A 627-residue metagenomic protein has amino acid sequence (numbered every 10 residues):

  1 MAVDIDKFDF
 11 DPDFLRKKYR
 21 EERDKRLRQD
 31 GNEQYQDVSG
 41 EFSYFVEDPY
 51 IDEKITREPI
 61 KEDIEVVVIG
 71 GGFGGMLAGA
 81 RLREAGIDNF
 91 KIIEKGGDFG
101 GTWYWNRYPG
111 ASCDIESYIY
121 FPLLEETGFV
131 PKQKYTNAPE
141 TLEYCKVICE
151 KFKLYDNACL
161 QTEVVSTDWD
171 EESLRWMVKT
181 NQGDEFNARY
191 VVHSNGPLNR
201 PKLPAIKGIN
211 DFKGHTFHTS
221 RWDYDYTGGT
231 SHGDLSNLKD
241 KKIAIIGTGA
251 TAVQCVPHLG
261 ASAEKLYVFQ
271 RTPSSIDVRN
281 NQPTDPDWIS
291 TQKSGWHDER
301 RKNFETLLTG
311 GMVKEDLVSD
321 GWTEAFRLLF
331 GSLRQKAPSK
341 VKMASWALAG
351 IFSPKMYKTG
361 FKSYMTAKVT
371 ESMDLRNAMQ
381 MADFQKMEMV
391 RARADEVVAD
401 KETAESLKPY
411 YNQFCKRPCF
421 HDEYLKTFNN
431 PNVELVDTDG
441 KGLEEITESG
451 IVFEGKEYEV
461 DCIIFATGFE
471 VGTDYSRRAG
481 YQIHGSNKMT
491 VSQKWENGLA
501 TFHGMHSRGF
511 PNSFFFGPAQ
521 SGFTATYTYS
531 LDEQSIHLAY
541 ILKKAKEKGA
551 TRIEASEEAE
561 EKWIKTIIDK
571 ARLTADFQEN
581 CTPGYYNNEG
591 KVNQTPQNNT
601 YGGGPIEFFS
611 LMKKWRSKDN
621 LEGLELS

Functional and structural regions predicted by a protein language model:
A2-V66, R83-N210, D225, L235-D240 (+2 more regions): N-terminal FAD-binding dinucleotide-binding subdomain shared by FAD-dependent oxidases/monooxygenases
G70-G74, T248-G249: Glycine-rich Rossmann-fold phosphate-binding loop(s) that bind the pyrophosphate of adenine dinucleotide cofactors
M76, V253: Residues forming the Rossmann-fold NAD(P)(H) cofactor-binding site
L77-A78, E140: Low-complexity, intrinsically disordered short segments enriched for Gly/Pro and polybasic residues
G79, R83-E84, V256, G260: Gly/Ala-rich phosphate-binding loop of Rossmann-like dinucleotide-binding domains, activating on the conserved
K213-D225: Active-site-adjacent "gating/activation" loops or surface patches in catalytic cores
G228-S231: Membrane-interface transmembrane helices that cradle and orient dolichyl/undecaprenyl
I243: Conserved class I S-adenosyl-L-methionine
